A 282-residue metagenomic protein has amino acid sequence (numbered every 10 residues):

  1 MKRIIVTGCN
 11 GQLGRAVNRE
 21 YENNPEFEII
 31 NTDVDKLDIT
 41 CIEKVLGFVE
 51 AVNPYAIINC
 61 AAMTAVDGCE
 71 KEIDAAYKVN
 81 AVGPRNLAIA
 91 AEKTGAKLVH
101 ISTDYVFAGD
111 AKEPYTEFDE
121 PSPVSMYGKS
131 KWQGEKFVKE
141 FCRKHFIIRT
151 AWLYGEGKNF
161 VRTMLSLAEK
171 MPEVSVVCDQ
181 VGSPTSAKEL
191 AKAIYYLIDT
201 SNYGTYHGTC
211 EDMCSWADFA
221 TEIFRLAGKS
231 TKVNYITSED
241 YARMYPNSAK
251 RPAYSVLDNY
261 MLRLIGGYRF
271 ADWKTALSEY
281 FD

Functional and structural regions predicted by a protein language model:
R3-E22: N-terminal Rossmann NAD(P)H-binding glycine-rich loop of SDR-like oxidoreductase domains
T7, T32, I57-A61, L98-T103 (+2 more regions): SDR active-site strand-loop-helix element
E28-G47: Adenosine-cofactor binding site in Rossmann-like domains, unifying the SAM/SAH pocket of S-adenosylmethionine-dependent
I42-V79: NAD(P)H-binding glycine-rich loop region in Rossmannoid oxidoreductase-like domains and their noncatalytic homologs
K78, G83-N86, K93, V106-I148 (+1 more regions): Catalytic helix-loop patch of NAD(P)-dependent Rossmann-fold dehydrogenases
K136-G182, K188-E189, Y195: NAD(P)-dependent short-chain dehydrogenase/reductase
T200-P246: Mid/C-terminal beta-alpha module of Rossmann-like enzyme folds, strongest in SDR-family dehydrogenases/epimerases
S215-T221, D240-F281: Conserved C-terminal active-site "lid" loop/helix of NAD(P)H-dependent oxidoreductases that clamps the redox cofactor
